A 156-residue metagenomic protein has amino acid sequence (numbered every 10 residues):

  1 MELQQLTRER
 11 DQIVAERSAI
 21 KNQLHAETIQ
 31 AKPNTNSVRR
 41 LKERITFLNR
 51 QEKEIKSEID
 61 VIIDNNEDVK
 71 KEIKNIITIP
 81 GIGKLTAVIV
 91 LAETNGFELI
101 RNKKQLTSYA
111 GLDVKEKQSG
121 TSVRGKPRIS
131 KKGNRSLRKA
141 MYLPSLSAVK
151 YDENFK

Functional and structural regions predicted by a protein language model:
M1-N75: Long, charge-rich intrinsically disordered scaffolds of nucleic-acid metabolism proteins
T78, K84, V88-K156: Phosphate-backbone recognition surface of nucleic-acid-processing proteins
